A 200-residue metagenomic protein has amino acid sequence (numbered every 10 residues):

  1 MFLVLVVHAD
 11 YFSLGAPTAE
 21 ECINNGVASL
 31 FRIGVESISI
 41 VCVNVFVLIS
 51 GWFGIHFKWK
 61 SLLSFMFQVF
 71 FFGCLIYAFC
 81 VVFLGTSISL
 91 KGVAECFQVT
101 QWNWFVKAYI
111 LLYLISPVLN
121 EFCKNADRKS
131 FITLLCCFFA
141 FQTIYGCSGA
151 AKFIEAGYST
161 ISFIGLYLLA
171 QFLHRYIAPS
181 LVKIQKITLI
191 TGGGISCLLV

Functional and structural regions predicted by a protein language model:
M1-I55, Q68-C74: Functionally critical transmembrane alpha-helices in membrane proteins and complexes, commonly lining
M1-V6, Q68-L75, T133-A140, I190-S196: Alpha-helical transmembrane segments
A9-L14, C80-S87, F139-K152, C197-V200: C-terminal ends of transmembrane alpha-helices and the immediately adjacent extracellular/lumenal or cytosolic loop
L30-V43, V93-A108, G146-L166, V200: Interfacial loop-to-helix transition and helix-capping segments at the boundaries of transmembrane helices
V35-L63, F71-S87, S116, N120 (+1 more regions): Juxtamembrane transmembrane-helix termini
V43-W52, F105-P117, F163-Q171: Hydrophobic cores of alpha-helical transmembrane segments in multi-pass inner/ER membrane proteins, independent
W59-S61, L114-C137, F172-G192: Solvent-exposed interhelical
I144-G146, T160-F163, S180-V200: Alpha-helical transmembrane segments and terminal signal-anchor/GPI-anchor hydrophobic tails, characterized by long
